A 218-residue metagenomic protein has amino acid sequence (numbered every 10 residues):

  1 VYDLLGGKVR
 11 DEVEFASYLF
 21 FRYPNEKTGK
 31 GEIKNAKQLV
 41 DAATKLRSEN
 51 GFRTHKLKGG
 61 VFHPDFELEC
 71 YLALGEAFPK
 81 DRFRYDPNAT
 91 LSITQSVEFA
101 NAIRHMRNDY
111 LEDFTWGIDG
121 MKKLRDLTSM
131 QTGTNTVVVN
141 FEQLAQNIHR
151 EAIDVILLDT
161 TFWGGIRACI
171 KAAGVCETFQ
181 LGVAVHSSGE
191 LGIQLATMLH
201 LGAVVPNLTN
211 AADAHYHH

Functional and structural regions predicted by a protein language model:
V1-F83, N88-V97, N101-H105: N-terminal capping/lid subdomain adjacent to the active-site entrance of alpha/beta enzymes
K34-N35, F62, L91, E112-D113 (+2 more regions): Residues that cap or flank secondary-structure elements
G60, D86, D113-F114, S188: Active-site-adjacent beta-strand anchor residues
N101, R107-Y110, W116-G133, V138-H218: Shared catalytic-loop signature of beta/alpha-barrel
